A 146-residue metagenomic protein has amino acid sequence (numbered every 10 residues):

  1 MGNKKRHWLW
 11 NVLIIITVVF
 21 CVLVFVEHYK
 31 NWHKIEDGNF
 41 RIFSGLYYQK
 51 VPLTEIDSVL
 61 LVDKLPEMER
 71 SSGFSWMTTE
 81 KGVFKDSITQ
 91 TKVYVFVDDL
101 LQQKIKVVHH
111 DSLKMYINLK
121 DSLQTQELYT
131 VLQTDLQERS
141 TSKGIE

Functional and structural regions predicted by a protein language model:
M1-W10, S112-K114, S122-Q124, T141 (+1 more regions): N-terminal membrane-targeting/pre-transmembrane regions
M1-W32: Alpha-helical transmembrane spans
H7-V18, E36, L61-W76: Short low-complexity stretches enriched in small and charged residues
V19, K34-E36, V107, D111: Generic signal for short, ordered secondary-structure residues within or immediately flanking folded domains
V22-L53: Conserved beta-hairpin
F43-K50, S58-D111, K143-E146: Non-transmembrane, membrane-adjacent beta-strand/coil modules in membrane-associated proteins and peripheral
Y94-L136: A membrane-cytosol interface segment of integral membrane proteins
